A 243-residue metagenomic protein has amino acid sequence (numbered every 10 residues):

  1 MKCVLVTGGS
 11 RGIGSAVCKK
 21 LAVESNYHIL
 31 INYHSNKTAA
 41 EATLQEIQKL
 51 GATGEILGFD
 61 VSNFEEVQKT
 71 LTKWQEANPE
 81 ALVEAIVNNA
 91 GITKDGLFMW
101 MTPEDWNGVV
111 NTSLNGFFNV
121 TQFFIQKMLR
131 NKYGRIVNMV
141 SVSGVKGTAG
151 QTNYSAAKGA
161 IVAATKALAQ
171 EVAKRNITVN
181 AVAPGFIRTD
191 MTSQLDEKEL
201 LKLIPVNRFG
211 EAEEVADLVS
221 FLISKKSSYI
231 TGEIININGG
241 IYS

Functional and structural regions predicted by a protein language model:
S10-G12: Conserved glycine-rich cofactor-binding loop
N26-A42: Conserved glycine-rich Rossmann-like NAD(P)H-binding loop of the short-chain dehydrogenase/reductase
L97-F98, T102-V110, L200: Substrate-binding pocket helix/loop in short-chain dehydrogenase/reductase
T121, A157, T165: Active-site helix of classical SDR
I125, Y133, E211-I237, I241-Y242: C-terminal substrate-recognition "lid" of short-chain dehydrogenase/reductases
Q126, Q170-K174, S228: Alpha-helical segment proximal to the catalytic Tyr-Lys
S141: Residue(s) in the substrate-gating loop at a strand-loop-helix junction that position the organic substrate next
